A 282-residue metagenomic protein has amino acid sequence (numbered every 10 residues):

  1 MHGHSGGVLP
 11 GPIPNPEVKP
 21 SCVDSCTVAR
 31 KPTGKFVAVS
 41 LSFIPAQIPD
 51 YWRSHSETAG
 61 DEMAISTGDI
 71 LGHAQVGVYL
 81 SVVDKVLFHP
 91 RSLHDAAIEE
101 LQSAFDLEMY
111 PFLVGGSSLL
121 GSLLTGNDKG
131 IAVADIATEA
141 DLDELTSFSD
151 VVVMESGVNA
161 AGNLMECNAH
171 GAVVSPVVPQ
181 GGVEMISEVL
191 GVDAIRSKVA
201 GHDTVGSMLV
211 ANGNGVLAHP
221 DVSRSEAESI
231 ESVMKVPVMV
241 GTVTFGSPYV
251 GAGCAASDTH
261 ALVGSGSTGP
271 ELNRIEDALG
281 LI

Functional and structural regions predicted by a protein language model:
M1-H2, G6, A29, H55: N-terminal start and proteolytic maturation junction detector
G3-G7, G11, G34, G60: Residue-identity detector for glycine
V8-P12, P16, K31, V39: Intrinsically disordered, low-complexity segments enriched in serine/threonine/proline/glycine and often basic
V18, I44-P45: Charged, heptad-repeat coiled-coil alpha-helices that serve as long linker/dimerization "arms" in large NTP-dependent
T27-A29, T33, A38, A46 (+1 more regions): Ala/Thr-enriched low-complexity intrinsically disordered regions
G60-I282: The feature marks the mature, well-folded catalytic cores of soluble enzymes
